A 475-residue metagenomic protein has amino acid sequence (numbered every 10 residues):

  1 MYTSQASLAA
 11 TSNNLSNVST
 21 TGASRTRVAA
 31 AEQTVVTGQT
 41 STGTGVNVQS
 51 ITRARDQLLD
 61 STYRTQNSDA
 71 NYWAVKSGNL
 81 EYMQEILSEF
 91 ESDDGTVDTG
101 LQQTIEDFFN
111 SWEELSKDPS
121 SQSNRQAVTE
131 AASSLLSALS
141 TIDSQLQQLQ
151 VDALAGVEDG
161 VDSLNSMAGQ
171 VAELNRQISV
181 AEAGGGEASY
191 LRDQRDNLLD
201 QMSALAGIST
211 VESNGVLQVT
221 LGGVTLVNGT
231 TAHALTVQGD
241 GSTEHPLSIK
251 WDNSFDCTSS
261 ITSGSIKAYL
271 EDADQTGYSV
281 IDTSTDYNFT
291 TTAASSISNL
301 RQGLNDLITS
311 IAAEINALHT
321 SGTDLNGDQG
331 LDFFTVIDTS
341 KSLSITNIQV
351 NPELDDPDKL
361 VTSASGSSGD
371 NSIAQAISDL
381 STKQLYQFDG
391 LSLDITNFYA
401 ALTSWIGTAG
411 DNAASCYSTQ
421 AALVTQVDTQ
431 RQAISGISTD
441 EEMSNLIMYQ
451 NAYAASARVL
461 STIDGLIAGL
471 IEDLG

Functional and structural regions predicted by a protein language model:
M1-G475: Structural signature of extracellular appendage/secretion-system components
